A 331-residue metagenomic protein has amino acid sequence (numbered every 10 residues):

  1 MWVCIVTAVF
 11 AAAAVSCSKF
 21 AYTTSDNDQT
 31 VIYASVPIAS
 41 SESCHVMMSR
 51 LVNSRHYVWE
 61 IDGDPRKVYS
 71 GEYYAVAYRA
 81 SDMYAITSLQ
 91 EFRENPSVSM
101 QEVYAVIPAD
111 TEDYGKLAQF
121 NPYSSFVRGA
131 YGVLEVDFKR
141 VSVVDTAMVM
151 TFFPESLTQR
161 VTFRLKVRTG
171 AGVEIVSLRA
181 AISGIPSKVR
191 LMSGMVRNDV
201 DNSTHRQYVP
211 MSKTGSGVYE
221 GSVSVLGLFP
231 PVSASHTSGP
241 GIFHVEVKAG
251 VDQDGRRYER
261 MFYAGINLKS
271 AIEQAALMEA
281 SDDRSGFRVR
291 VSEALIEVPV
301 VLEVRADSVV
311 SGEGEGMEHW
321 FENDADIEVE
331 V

Functional and structural regions predicted by a protein language model:
W2-A14: Bacterial N-terminal signal peptides
A11-S40, E322: Bacterial Sec-dependent N-terminal signal peptides
Y33-C44, R164-V173: Structural motif
H45-P96, E174-A276, V331: Tryptophan-paired
R55-L157: Short, low-hydrophobicity acidic/polar segments
A147, P154-V176: Extended amphipathic alpha-helical interaction segments
S238-V331: Hydrophilic extracytoplasmic domains
